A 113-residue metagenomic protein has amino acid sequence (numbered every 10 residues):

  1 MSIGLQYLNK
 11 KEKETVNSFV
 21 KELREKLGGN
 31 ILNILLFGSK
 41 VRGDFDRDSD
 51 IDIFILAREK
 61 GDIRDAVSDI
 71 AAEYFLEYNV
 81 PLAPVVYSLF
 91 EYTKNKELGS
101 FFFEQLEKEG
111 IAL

Functional and structural regions predicted by a protein language model:
M1-N33, V41-R47, A57-L113: Catalytic core of pol beta-like nucleotidyltransferases
D52-I55: Short beta-strand->loop micro-motif that forms the acidic, two-metal-ion catalytic signature in nucleotide-processing
